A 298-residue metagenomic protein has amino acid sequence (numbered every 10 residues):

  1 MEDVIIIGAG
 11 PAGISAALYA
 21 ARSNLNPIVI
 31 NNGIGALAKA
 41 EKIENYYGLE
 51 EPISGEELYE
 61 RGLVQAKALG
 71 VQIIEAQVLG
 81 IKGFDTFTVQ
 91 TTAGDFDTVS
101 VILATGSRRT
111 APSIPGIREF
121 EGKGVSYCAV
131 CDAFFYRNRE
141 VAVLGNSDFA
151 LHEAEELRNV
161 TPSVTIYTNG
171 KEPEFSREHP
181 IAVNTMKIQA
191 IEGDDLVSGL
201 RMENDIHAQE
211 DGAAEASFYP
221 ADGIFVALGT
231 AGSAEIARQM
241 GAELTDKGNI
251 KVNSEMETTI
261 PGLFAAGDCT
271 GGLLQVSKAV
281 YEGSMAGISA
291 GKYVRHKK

Functional and structural regions predicted by a protein language model:
M1-I5, I73-N138, N204-A216, F225 (+2 more regions): FAD-binding core/adjacent interface of flavoenzyme oxidoreductases
E2-E57, R139-P173: Beta1-alpha1 glycine-rich phosphate/pyrophosphate-binding loop at the start of Rossmann-like nucleotide-binding domains
G10-P11, S107-R109, D148-F149, T270-G271: Residue-level detector of alpha-helix initiation sites
A17-L18, L151-E155, A266-K298: A conserved FAD-binding loop/helix module that cradles the flavin
L37, A66-F84, T88-Q90, F96 (+2 more regions): A Rossmann-like FAD-binding core segment of flavoenzymes
K39-A40, S113-R118, F134-Y136, P173-P180: Short loop/helix-cap segments at secondary-structure boundaries that form the rim of catalytic
Y46, P52-I73: Conserved FAD-binding subdomain of flavin-dependent enzymes
S113, E119-F135, L228-L273, M285-I288 (+1 more regions): FAD-site-proximal beta/loop scaffold in flavoenzymes
